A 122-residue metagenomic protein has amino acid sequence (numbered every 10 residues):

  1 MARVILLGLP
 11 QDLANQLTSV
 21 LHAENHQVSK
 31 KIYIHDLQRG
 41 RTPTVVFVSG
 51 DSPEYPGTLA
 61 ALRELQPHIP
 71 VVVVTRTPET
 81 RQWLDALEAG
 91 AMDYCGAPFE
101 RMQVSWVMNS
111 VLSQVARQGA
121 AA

Functional and structural regions predicted by a protein language model:
L7-K30: Two-component/phosphorelay signaling modules centered on CheY-like receiver
A14, Y33-Q66, T77: Conserved phosphotransfer microenvironments
R63, L84-E88: Alpha4-beta5-alpha5 "output face"
H68-T80: A short, hydrophobic beta-strand element within the central beta-sheet of small alpha/beta folds
F99-M108: C-terminal output helix
N109-A122: The C-terminal output helix
